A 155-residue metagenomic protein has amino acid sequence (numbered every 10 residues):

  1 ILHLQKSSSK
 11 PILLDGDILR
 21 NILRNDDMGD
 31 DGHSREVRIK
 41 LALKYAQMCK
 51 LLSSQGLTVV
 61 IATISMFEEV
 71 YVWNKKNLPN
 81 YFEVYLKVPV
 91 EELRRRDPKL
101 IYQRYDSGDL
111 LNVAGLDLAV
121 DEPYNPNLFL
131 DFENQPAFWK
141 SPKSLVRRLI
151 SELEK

Functional and structural regions predicted by a protein language model:
I1-Q47: Conserved substrate/cofactor phosphate-moiety recognition/catalytic segment in nucleotide-dependent phosphotransferases
S8-K10, G56, L78-N80, N125-N127: A generic structural signal for alpha->beta connector loops
I18-R20, S65-E68, K87-E92, Q135-P136: Conserved nucleotide-binding/hydrolysis micro-motifs of P-loop NTPases
D27-D30, W73-L78, P98-I101, L145: Short, glycine/charged-enriched secondary-structure capping and boundary segments
S34-F82, Q103: Glycine-rich phosphate-binding loop used to anchor ATP phosphates in small-molecule kinases, encompassing both
V60-A62, N77-R96, L130: Conserved phosphate-donor/acceptor-positioning beta-strand/loop module used by diverse small-molecule
K87, R95-K155: Small-molecule kinase domains that catalyze NTP-dependent phosphoryl transfer to phosphate-bearing small molecules
